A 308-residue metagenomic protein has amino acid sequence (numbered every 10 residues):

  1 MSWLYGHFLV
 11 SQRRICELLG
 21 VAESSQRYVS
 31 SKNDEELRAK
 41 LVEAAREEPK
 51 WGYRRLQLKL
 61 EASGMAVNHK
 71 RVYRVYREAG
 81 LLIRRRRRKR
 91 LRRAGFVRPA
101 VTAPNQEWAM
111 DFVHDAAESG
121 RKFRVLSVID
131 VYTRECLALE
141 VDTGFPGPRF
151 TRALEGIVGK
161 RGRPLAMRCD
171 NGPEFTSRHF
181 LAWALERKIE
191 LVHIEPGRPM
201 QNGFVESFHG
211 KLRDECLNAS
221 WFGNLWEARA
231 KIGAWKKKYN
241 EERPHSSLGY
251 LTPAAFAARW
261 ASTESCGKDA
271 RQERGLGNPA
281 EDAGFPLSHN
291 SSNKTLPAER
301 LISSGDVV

Functional and structural regions predicted by a protein language model:
M1-V308: Charged DNA-binding/catalytic regions of mobile-element recombinases
